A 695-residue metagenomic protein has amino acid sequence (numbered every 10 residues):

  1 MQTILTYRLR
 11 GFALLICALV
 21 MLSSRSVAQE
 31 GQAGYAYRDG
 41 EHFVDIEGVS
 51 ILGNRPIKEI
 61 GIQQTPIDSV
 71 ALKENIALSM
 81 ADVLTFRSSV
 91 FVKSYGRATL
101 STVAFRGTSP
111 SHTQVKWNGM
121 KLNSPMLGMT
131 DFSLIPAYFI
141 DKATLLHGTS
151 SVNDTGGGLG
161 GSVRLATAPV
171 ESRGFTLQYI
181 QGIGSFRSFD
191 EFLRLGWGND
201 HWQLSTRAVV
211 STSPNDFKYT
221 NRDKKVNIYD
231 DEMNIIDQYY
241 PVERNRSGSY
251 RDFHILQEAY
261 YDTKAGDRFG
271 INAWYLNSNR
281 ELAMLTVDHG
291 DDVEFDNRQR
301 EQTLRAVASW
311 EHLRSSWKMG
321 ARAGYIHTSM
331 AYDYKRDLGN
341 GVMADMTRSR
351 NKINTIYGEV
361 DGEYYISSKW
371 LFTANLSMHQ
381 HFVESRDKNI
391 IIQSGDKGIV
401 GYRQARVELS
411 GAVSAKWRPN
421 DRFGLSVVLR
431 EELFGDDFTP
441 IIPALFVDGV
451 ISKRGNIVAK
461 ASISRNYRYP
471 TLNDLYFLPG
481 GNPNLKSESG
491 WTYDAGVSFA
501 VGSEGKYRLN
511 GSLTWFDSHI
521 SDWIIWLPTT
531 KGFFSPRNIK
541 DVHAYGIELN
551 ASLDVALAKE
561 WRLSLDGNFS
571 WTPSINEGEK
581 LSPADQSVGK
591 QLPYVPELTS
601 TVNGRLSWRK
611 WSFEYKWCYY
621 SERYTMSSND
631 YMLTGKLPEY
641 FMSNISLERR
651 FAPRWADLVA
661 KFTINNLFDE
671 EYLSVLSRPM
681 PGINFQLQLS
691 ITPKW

Functional and structural regions predicted by a protein language model:
A28, R207, Y260-A265, I457-A461 (+5 more regions): Conserved C-terminal beta-signal and adjacent last beta-strands/turns of outer-membrane beta-barrel proteins
E30-K73, P110: Short, acidic, small-residue-rich periplasmic hinge/interaction motif at the N-terminus of Gram-negative outer-membrane
G48, M80-V83, S101-A104, K116 (+4 more regions): N-terminal periplasmic accessory domains that precede and gate Gram-negative outer-membrane beta-barrel machines
A81-S124: Extracytoplasmic beta-strand/coil segments of soluble accessory domains associated with Gram-negative outer-membrane
M120-G148, P479: Short acidic/polar hinge/loop motifs at secondary-structure boundaries that mediate gating or recognition
W197-N297: Periplasmic-side early beta-strands and strand-to-turn transitions of outer-membrane beta-barrels
R314-Y334, S452, V458-K460, S487-Y545 (+2 more regions): Membrane-embedded beta-barrel scaffold of Gram-negative outer-membrane proteins
R418-G424, W515-H519, N538-M626: Gram-negative outer-membrane beta-barrel transporters
